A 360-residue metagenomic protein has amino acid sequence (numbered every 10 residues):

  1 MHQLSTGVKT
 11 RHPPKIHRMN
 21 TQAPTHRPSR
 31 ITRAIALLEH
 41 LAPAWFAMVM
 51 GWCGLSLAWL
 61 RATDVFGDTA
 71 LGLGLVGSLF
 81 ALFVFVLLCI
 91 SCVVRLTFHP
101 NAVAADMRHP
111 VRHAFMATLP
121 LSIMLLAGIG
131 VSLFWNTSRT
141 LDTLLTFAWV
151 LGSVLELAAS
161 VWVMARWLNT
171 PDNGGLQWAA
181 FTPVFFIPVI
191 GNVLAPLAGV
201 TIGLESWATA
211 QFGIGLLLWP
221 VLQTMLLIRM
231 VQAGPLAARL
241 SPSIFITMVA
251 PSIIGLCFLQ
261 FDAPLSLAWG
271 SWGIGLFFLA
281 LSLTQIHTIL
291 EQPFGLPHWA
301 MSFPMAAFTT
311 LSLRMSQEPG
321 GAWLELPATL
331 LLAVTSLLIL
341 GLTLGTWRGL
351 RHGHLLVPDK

Functional and structural regions predicted by a protein language model:
M1-R18: N-terminal amphipathic/basic-hydrophobic helices that include classical n-h-c signal peptides and signal-anchor
P28-A58, G74, S78, P100-G128 (+8 more regions): Juxtamembrane helix-loop boundaries in multi-pass membrane proteins
W59-L73, G130-L144, L197-T209, C257-L267 (+1 more regions): Helix-coil boundary and interhelical linker segments in multi-pass alpha-helical membrane proteins
V76-L87, D142-L157, S206-V221, S266-L276 (+1 more regions): Structural signature of hydrophobic alpha-helical transmembrane segments
G128-W167: A generic, well-ordered mixed alpha/beta core segment in the N-terminal half of proteins
A159-V163, L197-A198, V221-M230, I253-Q260 (+1 more regions): Alpha-helical transmembrane segments in multipass membrane proteins, preferentially the mid-helix core
S312-R348: A generic transmembrane alpha-helix motif of multi-pass inner-membrane proteins
